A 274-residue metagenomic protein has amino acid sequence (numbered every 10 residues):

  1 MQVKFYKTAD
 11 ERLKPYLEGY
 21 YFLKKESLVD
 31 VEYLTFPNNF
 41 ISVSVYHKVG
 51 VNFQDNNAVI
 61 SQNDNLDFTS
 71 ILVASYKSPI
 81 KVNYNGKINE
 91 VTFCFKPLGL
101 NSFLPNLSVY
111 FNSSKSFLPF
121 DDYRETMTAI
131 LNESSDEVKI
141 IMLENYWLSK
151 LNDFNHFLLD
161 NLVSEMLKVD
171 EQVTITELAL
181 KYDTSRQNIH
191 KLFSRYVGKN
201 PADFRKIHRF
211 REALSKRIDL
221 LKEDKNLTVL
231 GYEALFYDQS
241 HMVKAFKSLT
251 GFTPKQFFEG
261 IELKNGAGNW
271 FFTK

Functional and structural regions predicted by a protein language model:
M1-D170, T174-T176, Y182-R186, K199-N200 (+3 more regions): Alpha-helical bundle regulatory/interaction domains
D183, S194, F210: Basic, Lys/Arg-rich alpha-helical nucleic-acid-recognition elements, primarily the DNA-binding modules of transcription
V197-S215, A245, L249-E262: Alpha-helical DNA-contacting segments of helix-turn-helix folds
